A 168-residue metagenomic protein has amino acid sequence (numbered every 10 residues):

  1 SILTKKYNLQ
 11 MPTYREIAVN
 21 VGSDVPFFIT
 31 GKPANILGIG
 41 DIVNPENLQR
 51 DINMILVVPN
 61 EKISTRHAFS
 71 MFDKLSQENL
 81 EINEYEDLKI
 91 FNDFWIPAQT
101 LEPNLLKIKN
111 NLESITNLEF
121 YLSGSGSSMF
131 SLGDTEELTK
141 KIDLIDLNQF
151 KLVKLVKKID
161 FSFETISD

Functional and structural regions predicted by a protein language model:
L3-E119, L132-D168: ATP-dependent small-molecule kinase catalytic core of the GHMP/sugar-kinase superfamily and closely related
L122-S127, L132: Glycine-rich beta-strand-to-loop/alpha-helix junction loops that act as flexible
